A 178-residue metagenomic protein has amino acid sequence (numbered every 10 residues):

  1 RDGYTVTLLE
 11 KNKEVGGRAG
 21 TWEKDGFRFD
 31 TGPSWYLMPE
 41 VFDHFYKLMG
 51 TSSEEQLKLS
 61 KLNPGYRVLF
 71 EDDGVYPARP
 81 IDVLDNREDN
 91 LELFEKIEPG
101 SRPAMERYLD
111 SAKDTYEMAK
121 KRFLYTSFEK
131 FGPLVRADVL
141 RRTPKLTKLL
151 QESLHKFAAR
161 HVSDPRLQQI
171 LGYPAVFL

Functional and structural regions predicted by a protein language model:
R1-K121: N-terminal glycine-rich phosphate/pyrophosphate-binding loop and immediately adjacent elements
E71-L178: Rossmann-like flavin
